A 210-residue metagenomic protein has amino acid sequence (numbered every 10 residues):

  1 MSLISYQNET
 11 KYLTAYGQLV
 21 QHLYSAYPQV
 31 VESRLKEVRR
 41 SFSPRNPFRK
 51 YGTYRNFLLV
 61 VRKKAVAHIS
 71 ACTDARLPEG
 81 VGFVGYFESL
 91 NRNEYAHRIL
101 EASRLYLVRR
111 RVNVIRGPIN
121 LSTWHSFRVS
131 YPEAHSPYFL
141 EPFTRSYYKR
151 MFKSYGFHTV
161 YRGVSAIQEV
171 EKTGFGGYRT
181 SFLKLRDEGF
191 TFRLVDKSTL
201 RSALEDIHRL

Functional and structural regions predicted by a protein language model:
M1-R45, E188-L210: Short amphipathic alpha-helix that is part of the acyltransferase structural core
I4, P142-L210: Acyltransferase donor/substrate-recognition loop-hinge adjacent to the catalytic core
F42-L58: A short helix-loop-beta-strand connector motif used in the catalytic cores of GNAT acetyltransferases and, in some
R55-F57, G80-G82, R162-V164: Short beta-strand micro-motifs in enzyme catalytic cores
N56-L58, K64-T73, F83: Conserved beta-strand in the GNAT
D74-L77, R92, T123, E171 (+1 more regions): Surface-exposed, flexible loop/turn segments at secondary-structure boundaries
E79-G156: Acyl-donor binding region in acyl/amide transferases
